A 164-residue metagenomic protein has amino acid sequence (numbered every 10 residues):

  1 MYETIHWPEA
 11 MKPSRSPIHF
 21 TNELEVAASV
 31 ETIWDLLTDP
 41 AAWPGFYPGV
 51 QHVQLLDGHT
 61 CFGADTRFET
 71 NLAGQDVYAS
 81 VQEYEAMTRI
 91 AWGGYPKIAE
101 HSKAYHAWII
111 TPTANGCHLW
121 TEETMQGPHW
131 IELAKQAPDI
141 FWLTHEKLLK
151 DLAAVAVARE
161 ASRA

Functional and structural regions predicted by a protein language model:
M1-G58: Hydrophobic ligand-binding cavity/cleft-lining segments
R15-P17, C61-G63, L72, H101-K103 (+1 more regions): Short coil/turn motifs at beta-sheet boundaries
H19-T21, Q75-A79, H101-A107: Short, surface-exposed coil-to-beta transition loops
E25, Q54-A99, A154-R159, R163-A164: Glycine-rich portal/gate segments that line the openings of hydrophobic small-molecule binding cavities
A27-E31, Q82-M87, I109-H118: A short, structured loop/turn motif at beta-sheet edges
E31, Q75-Y78, W142, E146 (+1 more regions): Generic detection of well-ordered alpha-helical segments
T32-L37, W43, F68, V81 (+3 more regions): Hydrophobic pocket/interface hotspot
P96-K147, A154, R163-A164: Beta-strand/loop substructures that line and gate deep hydrophobic ligand-binding cavities in soluble
